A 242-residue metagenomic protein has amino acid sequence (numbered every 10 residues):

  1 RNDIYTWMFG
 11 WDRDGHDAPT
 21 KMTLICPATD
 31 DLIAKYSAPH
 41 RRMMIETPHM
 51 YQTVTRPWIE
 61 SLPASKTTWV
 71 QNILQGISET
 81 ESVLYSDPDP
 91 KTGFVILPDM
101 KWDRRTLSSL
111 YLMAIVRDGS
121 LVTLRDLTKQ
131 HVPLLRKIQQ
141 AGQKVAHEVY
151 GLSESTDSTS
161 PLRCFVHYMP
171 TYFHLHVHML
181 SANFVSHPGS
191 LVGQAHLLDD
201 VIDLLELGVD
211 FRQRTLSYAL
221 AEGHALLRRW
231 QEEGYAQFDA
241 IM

Functional and structural regions predicted by a protein language model:
R1-M242: HIT superfamily nucleotide-processing domains
